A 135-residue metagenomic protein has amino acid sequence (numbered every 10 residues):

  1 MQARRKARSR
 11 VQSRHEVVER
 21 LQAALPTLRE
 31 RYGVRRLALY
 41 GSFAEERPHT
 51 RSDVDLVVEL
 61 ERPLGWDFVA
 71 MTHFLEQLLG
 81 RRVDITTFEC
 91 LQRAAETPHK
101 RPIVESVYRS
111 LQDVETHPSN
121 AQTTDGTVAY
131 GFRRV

Functional and structural regions predicted by a protein language model:
M1-R36, E45-E46, T50, E61-V135: Catalytic core of pol beta-like nucleotidyltransferases
